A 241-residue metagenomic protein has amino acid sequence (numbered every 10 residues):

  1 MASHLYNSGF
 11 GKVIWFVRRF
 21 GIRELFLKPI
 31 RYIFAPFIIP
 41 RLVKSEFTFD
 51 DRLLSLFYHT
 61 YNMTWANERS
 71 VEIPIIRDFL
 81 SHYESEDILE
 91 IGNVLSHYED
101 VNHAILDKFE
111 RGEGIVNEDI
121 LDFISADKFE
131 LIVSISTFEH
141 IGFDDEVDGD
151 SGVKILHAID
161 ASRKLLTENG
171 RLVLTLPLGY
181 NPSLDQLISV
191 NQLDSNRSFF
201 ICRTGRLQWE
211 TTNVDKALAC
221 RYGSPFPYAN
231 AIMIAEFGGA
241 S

Functional and structural regions predicted by a protein language model:
R18-Y83: Class I SAM-dependent methyltransferase Rossmann-like catalytic core, especially the SAM/SAH-binding loop
Y61-A66, F143-I155, L184-L187: Short, flexible/disordered intra-domain loops and linkers
Y83-L95: Conserved class I S-adenosyl-L-methionine
Y98-A126, L131, V147, V153-H157: Adenosine-cofactor binding site in Rossmann-like domains, unifying the SAM/SAH pocket of S-adenosylmethionine-dependent
V133-S136, G142: A conserved beta-strand element that flanks and buttresses the S-adenosyl-L-methionine
D145, V173-R197: Conserved class I S-adenosyl-L-methionine
G149-R171: A short glycine-rich, Lys/Arg-flanked "PGG" loop and its adjoining helix->strand segment in the class I
V190-S241: Class I S-adenosyl-L-methionine
